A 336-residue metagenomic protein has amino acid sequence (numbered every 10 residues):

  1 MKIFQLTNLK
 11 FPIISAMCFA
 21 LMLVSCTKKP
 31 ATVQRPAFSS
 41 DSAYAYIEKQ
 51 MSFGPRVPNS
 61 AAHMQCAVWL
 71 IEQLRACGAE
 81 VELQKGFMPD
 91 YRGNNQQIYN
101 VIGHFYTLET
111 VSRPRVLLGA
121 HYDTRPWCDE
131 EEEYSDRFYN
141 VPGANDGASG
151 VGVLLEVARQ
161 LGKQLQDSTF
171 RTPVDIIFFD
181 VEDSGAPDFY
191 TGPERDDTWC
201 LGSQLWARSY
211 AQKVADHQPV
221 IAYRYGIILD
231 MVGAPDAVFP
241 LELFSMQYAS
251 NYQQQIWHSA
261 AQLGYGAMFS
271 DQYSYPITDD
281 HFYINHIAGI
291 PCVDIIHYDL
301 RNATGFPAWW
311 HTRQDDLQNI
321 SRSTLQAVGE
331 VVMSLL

Functional and structural regions predicted by a protein language model:
K2-I14: Bacterial N-terminal signal peptides that target proteins for export
L23-S25: C-terminal motif of bacterial Sec signal peptides marking the signal peptidase cleavage site
T27-A67, C77, N302-N319: N-terminal capping segment at the start of a domain
T32-A37, S52-A61, M88-Y91, D136-A148 (+4 more regions): Second-shell loop/turn segments in exported
E48, P55-V111: A non-catalytic alpha/beta surface segment that caps or lines the substrate-entry region of metallo-dependent hydrolase
V57-P58, F87-P89, E109, Y122-P126 (+5 more regions): Solvent-exposed loop/turn segments at secondary-structure junctions within structured extracellular/periplasmic domains
K85-F87, Y225, V232-L336: Active-site-adjacent substrate-binding region of metalloamidase/peptidase-like peptide-processing proteins
F138-N251: Acidic/histidine-rich catalytic neighborhood of metal-dependent amide-processing enzymes
